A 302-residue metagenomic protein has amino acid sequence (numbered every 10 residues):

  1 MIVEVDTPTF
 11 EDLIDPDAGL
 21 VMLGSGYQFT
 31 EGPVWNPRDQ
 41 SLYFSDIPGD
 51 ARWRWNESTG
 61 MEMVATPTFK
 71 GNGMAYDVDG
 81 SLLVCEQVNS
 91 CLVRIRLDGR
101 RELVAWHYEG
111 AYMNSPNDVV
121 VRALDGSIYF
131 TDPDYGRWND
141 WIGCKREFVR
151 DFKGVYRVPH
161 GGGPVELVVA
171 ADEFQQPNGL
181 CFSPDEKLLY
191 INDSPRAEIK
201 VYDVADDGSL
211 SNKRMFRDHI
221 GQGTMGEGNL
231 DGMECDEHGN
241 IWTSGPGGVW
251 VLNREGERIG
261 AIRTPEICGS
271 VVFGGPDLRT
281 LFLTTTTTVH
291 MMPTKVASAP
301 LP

Functional and structural regions predicted by a protein language model:
M1-V21, P300-P302: Blade/loop signatures of beta-propeller domains
G19-G24, T59-A65, E102-E109, P164-A170 (+2 more regions): A short beta-strand motif characteristic of beta-propeller blades
S25-Q40, P67-E86, C91, Y108-I128 (+5 more regions): Beta-rich, blade/repeat-based domains predominating in secreted/periplasmic proteins but also intracellular
I47, Q87, P133-Y135, S194 (+5 more regions): Short loop/turn segments immediately following the C-termini of beta-strands
A51-W53, C91-V93, K153-Y156, E198-K200 (+2 more regions): A short loop-to-beta-strand structural motif that recurs across blades of beta-propeller domains
F130-R150, T294: Short, conserved, GDST-rich strand-edge loop motifs in beta-rich repeat architectures
V201-L210, P293-L301: Short loop/turn segments immediately following beta-strands, especially the blade-tip and inter-blade linker loops
S270-P302: Blade-level signature of beta-propeller repeat domains, shared across WD40, Kelch, NHL, RCC1 and BNR/Asp-box propellers
